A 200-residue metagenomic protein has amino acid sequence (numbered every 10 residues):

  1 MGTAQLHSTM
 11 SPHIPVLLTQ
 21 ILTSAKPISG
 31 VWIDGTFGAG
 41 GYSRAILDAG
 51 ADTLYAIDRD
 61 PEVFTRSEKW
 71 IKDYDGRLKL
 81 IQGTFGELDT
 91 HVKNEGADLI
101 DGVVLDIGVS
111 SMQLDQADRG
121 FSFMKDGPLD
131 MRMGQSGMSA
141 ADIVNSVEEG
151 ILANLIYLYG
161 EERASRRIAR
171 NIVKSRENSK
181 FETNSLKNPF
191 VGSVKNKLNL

Functional and structural regions predicted by a protein language model:
M1-L200: S-adenosyl-L-methionine-dependent methyltransferase catalytic core, i.e., the SAM/SAH-binding region
